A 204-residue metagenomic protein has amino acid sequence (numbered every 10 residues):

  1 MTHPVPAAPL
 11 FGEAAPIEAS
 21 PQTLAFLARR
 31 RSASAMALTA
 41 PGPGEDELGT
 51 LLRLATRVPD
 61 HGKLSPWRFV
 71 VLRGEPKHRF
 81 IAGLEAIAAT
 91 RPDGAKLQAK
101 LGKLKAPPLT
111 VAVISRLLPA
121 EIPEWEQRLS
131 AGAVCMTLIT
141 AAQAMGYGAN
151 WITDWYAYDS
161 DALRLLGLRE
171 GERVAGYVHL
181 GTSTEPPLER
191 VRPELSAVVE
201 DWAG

Functional and structural regions predicted by a protein language model:
M1-A106, G204: N-terminal amphipathic, basic helical "cap/leader" segment at the start of enzyme domains
F26, K103, T110-A112, Y177-H179 (+1 more regions): Conserved hydrophobic/aromatic beta-strand scaffold that supports enzyme active sites
A55, V111, L117-L165: Small-aliphatic-rich amphipathic alpha-helix that forms the alpha element of a beta-alpha
E75-R79, A86, L117-P119, S160 (+1 more regions): Short, charged/polar surface micro-motifs in flexible loops or helix N-caps
I81, D161-A162, R169: Short Asp/Glu-rich motifs
G102-K103, L166-V191: A glycine-rich helix N-cap at a beta->alpha junction
L109, M145, V174-G176: Generic beta-strand structural signal
L188-G204: Phosphate/diphosphate-binding glycine-rich loops and adjacent basic-rich segments that engage nucleotide
